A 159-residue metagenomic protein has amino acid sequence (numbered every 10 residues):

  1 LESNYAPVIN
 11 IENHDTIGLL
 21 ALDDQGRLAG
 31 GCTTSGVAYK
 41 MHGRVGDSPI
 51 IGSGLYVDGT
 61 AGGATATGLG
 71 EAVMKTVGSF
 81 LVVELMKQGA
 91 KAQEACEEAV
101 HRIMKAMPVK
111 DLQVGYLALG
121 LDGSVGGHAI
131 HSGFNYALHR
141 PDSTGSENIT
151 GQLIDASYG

Functional and structural regions predicted by a protein language model:
L1-G159: N-terminal nucleophile
